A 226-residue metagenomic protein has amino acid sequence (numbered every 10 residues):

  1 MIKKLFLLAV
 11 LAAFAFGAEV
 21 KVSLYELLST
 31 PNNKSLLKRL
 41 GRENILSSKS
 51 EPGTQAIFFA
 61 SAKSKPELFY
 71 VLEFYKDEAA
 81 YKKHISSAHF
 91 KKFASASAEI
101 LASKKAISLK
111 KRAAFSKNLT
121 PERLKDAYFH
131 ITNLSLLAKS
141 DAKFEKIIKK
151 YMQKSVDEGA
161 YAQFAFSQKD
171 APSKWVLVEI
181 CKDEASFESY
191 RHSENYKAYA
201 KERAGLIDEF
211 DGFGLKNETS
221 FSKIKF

Functional and structural regions predicted by a protein language model:
I2-A13: Sec-dependent N-terminal signal peptides
G17-F69, F74-S86, K91, A98-K197 (+2 more regions): Short S/T/G/P-rich N-terminal loop/turn motif that feeds into the first structured element of a domain
